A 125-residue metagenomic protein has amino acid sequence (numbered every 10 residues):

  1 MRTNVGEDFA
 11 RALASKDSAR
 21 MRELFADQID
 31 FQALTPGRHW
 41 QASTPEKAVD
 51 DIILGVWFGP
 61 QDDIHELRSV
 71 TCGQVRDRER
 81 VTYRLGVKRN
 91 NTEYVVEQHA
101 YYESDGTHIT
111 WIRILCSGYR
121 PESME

Functional and structural regions predicted by a protein language model:
M1, R38-E46, V95-A100: Charged, low-complexity, helix/coiled-coil-prone segments
M1-Q28: Short acidic-aromatic low-complexity motifs
T3-L13, R38-H39, L54-F58, W111: Short, mixed-charge, low-aromatic patches
G6, L13, F25, V49-I53 (+2 more regions): Hydrophobic alpha-helical core bundles mediating ligand binding, dimerization, or RNAP-core interactions
F9, M21-R22, I29, A48-V49 (+2 more regions): Hydrophobic pocket/interface hotspot
A12, Q32, V87-K88: Alpha-helix C-capping/helix-to-loop hinge sites
R20, A26-R76: A solvent-exposed, acidic/Ser-Thr-rich amphipathic alpha-helical stretch
I53-E125: A beta-strand edge to alpha-helix "cap/lid" segment located at domain peripheries
